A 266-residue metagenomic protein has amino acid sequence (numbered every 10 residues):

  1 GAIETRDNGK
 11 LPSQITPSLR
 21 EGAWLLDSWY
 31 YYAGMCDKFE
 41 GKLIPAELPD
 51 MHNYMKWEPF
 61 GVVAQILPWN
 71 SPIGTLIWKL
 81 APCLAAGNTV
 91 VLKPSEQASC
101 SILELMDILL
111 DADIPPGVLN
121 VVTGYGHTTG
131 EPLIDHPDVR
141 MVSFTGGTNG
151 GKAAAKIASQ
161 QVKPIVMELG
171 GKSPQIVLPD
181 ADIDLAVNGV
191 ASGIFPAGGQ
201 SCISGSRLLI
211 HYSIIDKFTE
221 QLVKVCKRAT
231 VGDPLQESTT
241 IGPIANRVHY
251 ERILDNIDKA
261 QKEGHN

Functional and structural regions predicted by a protein language model:
G1, L25-L26, I102, G130 (+4 more regions): A general structural signal for well-ordered alpha-helical segments in protein cores
G1-M51, A245: N-terminal Rossmann-like NAD(P)+-binding subdomain of aldehyde/semialdehyde dehydrogenases
Y30, L103-L110, V223, D258-Q261: Class I S-adenosyl-L-methionine
G34-K42, I108-D111, S192, P196 (+1 more regions): Conserved helix-loop functional segments at active or binding sites
G41-L185: Rossmann-like NAD(P) dinucleotide-binding subdomain of oxidoreductase/dehydrogenase enzymes
D135, M141, N149-N266: ALDH superfamily catalytic-core signature
